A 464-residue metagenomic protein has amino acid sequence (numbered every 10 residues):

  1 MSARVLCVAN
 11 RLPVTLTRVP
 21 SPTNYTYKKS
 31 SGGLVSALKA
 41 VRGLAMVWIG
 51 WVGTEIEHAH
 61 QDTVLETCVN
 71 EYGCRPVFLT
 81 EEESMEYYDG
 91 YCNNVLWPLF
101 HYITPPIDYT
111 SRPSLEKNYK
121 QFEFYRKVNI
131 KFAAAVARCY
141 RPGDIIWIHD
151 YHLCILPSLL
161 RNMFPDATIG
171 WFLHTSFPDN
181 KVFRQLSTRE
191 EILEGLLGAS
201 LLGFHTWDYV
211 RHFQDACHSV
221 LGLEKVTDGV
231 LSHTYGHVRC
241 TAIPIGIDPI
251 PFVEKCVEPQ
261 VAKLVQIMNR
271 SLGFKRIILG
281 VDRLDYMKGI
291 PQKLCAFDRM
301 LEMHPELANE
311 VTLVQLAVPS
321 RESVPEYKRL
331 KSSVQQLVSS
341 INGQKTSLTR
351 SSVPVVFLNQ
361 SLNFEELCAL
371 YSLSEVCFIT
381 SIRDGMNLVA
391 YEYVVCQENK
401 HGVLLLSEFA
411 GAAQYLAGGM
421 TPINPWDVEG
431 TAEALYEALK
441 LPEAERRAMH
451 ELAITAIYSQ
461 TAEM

Functional and structural regions predicted by a protein language model:
M1-M464: Catalytic cores of carbohydrate-active enzymes across secretory and cytosolic contexts
